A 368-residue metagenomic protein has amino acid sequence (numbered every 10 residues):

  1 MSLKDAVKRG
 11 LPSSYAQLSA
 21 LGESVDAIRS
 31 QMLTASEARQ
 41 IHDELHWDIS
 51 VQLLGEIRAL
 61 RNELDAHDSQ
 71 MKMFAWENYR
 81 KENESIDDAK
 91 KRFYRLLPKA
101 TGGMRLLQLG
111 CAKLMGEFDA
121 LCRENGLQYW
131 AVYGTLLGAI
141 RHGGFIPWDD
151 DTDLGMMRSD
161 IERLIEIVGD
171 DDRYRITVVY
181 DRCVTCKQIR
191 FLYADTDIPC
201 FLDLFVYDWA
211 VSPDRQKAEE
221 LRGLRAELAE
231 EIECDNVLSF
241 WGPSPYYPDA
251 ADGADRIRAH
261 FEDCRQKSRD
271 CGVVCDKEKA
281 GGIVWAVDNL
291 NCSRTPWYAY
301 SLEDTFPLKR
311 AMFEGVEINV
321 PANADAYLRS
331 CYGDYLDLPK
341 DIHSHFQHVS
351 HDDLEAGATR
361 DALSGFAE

Functional and structural regions predicted by a protein language model:
L3-I49, E56, L60: Flexible coil/loop interruptions and hinge/linker segments embedded within long fibrous stalks
S50-D65, S69-A131: Helical scaffold of the NTase/Pol beta-like nucleotidyltransferase catalytic core
K99-R123, I165-G223, I232-G333, L338-E368: Conserved catalytic core of two-metal-ion nucleotidyltransferases
D119-T152: Active-site nucleotide-donor binding segment shared across nucleotidyl transfer reactions
Q128-Y129, D153, R310, E317: Beta-sheet entry/capping signal
G143-L164, G315: Catalytic metal-binding acidic patch
